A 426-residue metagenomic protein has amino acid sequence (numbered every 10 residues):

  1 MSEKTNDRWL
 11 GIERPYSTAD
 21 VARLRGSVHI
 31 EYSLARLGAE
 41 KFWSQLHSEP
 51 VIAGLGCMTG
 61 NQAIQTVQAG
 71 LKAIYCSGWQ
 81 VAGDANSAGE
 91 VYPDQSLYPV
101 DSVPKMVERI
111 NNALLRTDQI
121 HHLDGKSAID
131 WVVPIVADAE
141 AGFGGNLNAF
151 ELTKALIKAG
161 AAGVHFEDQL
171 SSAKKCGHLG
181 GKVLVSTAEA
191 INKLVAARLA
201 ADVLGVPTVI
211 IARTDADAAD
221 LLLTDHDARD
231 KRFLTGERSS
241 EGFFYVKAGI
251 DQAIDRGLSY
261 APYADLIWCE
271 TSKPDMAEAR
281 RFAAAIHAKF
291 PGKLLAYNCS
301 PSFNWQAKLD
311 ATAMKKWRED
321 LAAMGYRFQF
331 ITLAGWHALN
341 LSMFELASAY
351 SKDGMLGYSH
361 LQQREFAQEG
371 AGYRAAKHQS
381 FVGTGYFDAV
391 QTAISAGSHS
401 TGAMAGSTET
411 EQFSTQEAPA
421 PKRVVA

Functional and structural regions predicted by a protein language model:
N6-S33, L37-Q45, G54-F303, A307 (+6 more regions): Alpha/beta enzyme core
P50: N-terminal phosphate-binding or glycine-rich loops at protein starts, especially the Walker A/P-loop of NTPases
I331-W336: Short acidic/histidine-rich active-site segments
A338-R374: A contiguous, mid-protein "functional segment" used to position or interact with cofactors/ions or partner subunits
Q363, A367-A426: C-terminal functional modules
